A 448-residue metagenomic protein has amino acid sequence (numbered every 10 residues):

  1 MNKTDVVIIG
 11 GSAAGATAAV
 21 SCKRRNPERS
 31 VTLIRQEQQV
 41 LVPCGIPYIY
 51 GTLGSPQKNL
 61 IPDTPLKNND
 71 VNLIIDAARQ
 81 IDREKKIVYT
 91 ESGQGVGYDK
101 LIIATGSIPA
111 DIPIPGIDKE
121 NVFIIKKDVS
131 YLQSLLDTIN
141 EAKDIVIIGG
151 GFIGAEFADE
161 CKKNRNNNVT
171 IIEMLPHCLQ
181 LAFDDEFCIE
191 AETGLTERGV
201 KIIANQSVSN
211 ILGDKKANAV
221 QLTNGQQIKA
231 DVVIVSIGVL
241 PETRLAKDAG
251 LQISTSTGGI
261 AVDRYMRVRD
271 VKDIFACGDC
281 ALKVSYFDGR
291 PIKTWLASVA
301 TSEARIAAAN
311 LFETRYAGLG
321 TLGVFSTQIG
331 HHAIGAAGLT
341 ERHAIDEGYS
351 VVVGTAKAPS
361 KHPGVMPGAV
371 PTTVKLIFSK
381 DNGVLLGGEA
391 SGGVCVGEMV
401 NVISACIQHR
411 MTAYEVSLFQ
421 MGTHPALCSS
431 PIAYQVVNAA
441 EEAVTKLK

Functional and structural regions predicted by a protein language model:
N2, I9-A13, K23-E28, Q36-E37 (+2 more regions): Flexible, glycine-rich terminal cap/loop adjacent to redox cofactors in electron-transfer oxidoreductases
N2-N72, E160-F183: Beta1-alpha1 glycine-rich phosphate/pyrophosphate-binding loop at the start of Rossmann-like nucleotide-binding domains
I9, V96-S107, I228-G238, A304 (+1 more regions): Short hydrophobic core segments
E28, T32, N72-T90, V96 (+2 more regions): A Rossmann-like FAD-binding core segment of flavoenzymes
T105-R165, K201, T257, V262-R264: Glycine-rich dinucleotide-binding loop and its adjacent helix/turn
D118-E141, K215, A219-Q221, Q227-I306 (+2 more regions): FAD-site-proximal beta/loop scaffold in flavoenzymes
G154-N210, T294-V299, Y316-G318, L322-E341: Rossmann-like dinucleotide-binding cores of NAD(P)H-dependent redox enzymes
V262, C277-T340, L427-L447: A conserved FAD-binding loop/helix module that cradles the flavin
